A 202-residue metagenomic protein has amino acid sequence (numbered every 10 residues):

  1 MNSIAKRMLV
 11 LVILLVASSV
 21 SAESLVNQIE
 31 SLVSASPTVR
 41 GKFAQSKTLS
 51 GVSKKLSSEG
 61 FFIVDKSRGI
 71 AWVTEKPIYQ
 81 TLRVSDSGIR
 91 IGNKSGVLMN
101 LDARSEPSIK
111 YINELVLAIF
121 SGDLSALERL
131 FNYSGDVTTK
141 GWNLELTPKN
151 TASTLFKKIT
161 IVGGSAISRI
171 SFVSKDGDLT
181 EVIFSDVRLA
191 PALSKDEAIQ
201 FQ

Functional and structural regions predicted by a protein language model:
M1-L9: Bacterial N-terminal signal peptides that target proteins for export
M8-V16: Gram-negative bacterial Sec-dependent N-terminal signal peptides
A17-S21: N-terminal signal peptide c-region/cleavage motif recognized by signal peptidases
E23-V26, S31-S34, T38-T48, S53-K55 (+1 more regions): Flexible, processing/modification-adjacent segments and terminal tails in exported/periplasmic/extracellular proteins
L25-V64, R68-V73, I78-T81, G88 (+1 more regions): N-terminal secretory signal peptides
S57-E59, S85, S153-K157: Short, surface-exposed coil-to-beta transition loops
F61-Y111, T180-E181: An acidic-aromatic
L124-Q202: Gly/Pro-enriched, hydrophobic low-complexity segments that function as extracytoplasmic propeptides/linkers
